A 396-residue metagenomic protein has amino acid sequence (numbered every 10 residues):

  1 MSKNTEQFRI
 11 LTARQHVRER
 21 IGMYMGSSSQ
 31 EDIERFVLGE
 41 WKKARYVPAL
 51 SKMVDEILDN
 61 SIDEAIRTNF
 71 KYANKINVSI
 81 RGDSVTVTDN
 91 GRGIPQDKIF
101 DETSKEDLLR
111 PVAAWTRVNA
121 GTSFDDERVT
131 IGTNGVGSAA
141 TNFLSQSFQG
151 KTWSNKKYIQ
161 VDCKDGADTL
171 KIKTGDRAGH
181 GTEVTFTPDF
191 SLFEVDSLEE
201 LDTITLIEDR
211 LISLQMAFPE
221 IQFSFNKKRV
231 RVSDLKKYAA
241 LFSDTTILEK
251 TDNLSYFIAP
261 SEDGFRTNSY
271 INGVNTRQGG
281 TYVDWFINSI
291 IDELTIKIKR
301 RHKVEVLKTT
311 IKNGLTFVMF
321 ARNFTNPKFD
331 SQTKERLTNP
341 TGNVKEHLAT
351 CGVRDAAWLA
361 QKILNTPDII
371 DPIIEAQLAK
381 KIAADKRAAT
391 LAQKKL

Functional and structural regions predicted by a protein language model:
M1-D55, A113, A388-L391: Bergerat-fold GHKL ATPase/HATPase_c domain
M1-F8, D83-R110, G121-T246: GHKL-type ATPase core
G26-Q30, S61-N77, G121-I131, G150 (+4 more regions): Active-site phosphate-binding and catalytic loops of NTP-dependent enzymes
A44-I76, I80, G137-L144: Conserved ATP-binding N-box helix of the HATPase_c
L50-D59, N69, D107-F124, T205-D209 (+3 more regions): A short, contiguous, amphipathic alpha-helix enriched in charged residues
V195, I204-E335: GHKL/Histidine-kinase-like ATPase module
R300-V304, T341-L378: Flexible helix-coil linker/hinge segments at domain or subdomain boundaries
I382-L396: A contiguous, basic/glycine-rich beta-loop/short-helix subdomain that forms a polymer-engagement track
